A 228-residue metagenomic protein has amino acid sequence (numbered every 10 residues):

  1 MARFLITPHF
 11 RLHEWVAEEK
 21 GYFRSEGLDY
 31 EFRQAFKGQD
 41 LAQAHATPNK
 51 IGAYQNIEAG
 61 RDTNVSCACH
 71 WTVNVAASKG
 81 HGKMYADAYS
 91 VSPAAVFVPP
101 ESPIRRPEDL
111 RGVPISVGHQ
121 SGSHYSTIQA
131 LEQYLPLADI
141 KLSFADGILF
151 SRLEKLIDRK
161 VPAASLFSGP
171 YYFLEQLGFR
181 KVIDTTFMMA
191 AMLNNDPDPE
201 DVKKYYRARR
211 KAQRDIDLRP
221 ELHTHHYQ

Functional and structural regions predicted by a protein language model:
M1-S143, P162-S168, K181-D184: Short, glycine-/small- and polar/acidic-enriched structural segments that line small-molecule recognition paths
I148-Y227: Pocket-lining segment of extracytoplasmic ligand-binding domains
